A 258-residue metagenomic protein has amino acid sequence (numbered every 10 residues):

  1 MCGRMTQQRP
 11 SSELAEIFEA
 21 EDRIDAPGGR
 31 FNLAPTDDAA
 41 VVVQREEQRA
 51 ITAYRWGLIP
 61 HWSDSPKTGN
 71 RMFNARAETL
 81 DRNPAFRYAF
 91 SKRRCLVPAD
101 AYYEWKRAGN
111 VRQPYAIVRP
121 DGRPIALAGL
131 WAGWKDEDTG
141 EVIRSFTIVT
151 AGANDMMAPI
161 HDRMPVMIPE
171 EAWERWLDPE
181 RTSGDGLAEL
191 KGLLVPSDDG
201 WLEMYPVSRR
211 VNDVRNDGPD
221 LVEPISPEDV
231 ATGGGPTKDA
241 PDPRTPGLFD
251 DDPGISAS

Functional and structural regions predicted by a protein language model:
M1-S258: Short linear sequence motif anchored by a di-proline
